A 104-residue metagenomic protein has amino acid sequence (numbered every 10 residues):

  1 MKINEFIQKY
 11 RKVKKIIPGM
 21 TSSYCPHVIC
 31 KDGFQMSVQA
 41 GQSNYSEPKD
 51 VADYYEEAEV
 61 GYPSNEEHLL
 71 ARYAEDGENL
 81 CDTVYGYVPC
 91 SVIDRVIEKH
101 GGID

Functional and structural regions predicted by a protein language model:
M1-M20: Extreme N-terminal leader/activation tails
K15-Y55: Amphipathic, interaction-prone secondary-structure segments
E57-D104: Short, compact, well-ordered microdomains
